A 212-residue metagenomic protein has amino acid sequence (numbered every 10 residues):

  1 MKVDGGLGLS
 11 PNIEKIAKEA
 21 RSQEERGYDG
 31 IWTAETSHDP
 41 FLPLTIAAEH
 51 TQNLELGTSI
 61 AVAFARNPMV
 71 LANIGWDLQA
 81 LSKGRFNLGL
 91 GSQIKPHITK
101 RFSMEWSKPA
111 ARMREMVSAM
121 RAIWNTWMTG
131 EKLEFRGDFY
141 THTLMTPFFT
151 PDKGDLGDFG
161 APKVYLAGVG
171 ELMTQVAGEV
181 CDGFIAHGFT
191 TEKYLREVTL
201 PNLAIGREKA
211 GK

Functional and structural regions predicted by a protein language model:
M1-T58, F64, P162: N-terminal beta1-alpha1-beta2 module of alpha/beta enzyme domains
V3-L7, I31-T33, L56-S59, F86-L90 (+3 more regions): Hydrophobic faces of well-ordered beta-strands that scaffold small-molecule active sites in alpha/beta enzyme cores
G27-D29, H50-L54, S82, V176-I185: Glycine-enriched alpha-helix->loop->beta-strand junction motifs that scaffold or abut catalytic
T36, A61, Q93, F189: An acidic- and aromatic-residue-enriched active-site/binding cleft used to recognize and process polar
D39, A63-N67, P96, E192-Y194: Short gly/pro/ser/thr-enriched loop/turn and capping motifs at secondary-structure boundaries
T58-V70, I74: Structural motif corresponding to the early beta-alpha repeats
A72-G183, T190-G211: Internal, glycine-rich beta/alpha segment that forms the wall or movable "lid" of small-molecule/cofactor binding
